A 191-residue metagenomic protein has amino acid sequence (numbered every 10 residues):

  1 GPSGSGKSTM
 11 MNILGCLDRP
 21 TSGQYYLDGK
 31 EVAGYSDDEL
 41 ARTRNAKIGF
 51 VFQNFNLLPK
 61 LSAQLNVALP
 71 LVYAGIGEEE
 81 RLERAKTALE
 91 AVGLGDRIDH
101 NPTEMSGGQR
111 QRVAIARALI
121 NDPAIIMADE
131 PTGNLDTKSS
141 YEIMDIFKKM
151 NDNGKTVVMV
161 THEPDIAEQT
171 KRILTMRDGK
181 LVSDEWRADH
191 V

Functional and structural regions predicted by a protein language model:
G1-M176: ABC family nucleotide-binding domain
K180-V191: Conserved beta-strand-loop-alpha-helix hinge in the C-terminal portion of ABC ATPase nucleotide-binding domains
